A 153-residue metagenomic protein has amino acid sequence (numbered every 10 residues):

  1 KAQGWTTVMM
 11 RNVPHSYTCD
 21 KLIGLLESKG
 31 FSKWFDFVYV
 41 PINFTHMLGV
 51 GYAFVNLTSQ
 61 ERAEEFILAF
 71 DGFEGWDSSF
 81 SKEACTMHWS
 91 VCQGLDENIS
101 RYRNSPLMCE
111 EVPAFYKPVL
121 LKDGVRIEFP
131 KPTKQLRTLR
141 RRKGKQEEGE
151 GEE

Functional and structural regions predicted by a protein language model:
K1-V50, T58-E83: Canonical RRM/RBD RNA-binding surface and closely related RRM-like beta-sheet modules in eukaryotic RNA-binding proteins
G4, W34-D36, S81-C85, E111-K117 (+1 more regions): Generic structural motif recognizing short loop/turn segments at the entrances and edges of beta-strands
T18, A53, G94-N98: Alpha-helical structural motif
H46-L48, E74-W76, Q93, L121-I127: Low-complexity, flexible helical/coil segments
V55, R62, T86-G94, C109 (+1 more regions): Alpha-helical solenoid scaffolds in eukaryotic macromolecular assemblies
E74-R103: Low-complexity RS/RG/RGG-rich segments used by eukaryotic RNA-binding proteins and nuclear co-regulators for mRNP
R103-E153: Non-catalytic, charged low-complexity extensions flanking SF2 helicase motor domains
